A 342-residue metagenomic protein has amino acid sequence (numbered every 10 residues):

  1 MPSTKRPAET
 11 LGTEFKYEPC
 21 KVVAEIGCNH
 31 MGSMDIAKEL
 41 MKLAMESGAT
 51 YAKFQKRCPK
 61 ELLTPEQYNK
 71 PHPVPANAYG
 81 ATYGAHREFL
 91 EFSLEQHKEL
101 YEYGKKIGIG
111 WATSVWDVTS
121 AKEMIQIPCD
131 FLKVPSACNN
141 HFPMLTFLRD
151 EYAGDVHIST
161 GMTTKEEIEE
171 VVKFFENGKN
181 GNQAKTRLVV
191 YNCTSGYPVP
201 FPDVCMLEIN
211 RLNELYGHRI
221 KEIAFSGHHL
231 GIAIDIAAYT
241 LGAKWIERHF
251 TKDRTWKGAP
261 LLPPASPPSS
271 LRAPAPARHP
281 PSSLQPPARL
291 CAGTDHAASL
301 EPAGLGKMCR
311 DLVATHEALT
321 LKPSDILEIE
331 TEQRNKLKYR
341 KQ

Functional and structural regions predicted by a protein language model:
P2-Q342: Catalytic cores and adjacent flexible loops of soluble metabolic enzymes that perform enolate/carbanion chemistry on
